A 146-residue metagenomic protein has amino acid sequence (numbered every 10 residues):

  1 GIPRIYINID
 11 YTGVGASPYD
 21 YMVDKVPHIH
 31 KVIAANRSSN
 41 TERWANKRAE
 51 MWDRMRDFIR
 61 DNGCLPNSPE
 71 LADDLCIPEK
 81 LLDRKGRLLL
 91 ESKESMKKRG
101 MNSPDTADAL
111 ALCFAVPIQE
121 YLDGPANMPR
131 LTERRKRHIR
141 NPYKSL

Functional and structural regions predicted by a protein language model:
G1-R87, E133-L146: Mg2+-dependent endonuclease catalytic cores in nucleic-acid-processing enzymes, primarily RNase H-like
L81-L146: Acidic two-metal-ion nuclease catalytic site recognized across multiple nuclease folds, prominently DnaQ/RNase D-T
